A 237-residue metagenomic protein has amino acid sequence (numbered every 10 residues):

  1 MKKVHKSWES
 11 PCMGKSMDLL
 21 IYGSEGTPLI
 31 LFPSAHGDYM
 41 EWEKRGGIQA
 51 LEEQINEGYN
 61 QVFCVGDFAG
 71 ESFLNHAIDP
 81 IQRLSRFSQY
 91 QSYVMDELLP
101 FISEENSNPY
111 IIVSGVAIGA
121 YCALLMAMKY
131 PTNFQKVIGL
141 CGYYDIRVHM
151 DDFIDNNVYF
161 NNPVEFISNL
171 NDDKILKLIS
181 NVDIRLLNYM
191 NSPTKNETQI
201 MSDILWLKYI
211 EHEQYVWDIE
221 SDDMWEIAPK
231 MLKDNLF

Functional and structural regions predicted by a protein language model:
M1-F237: Non-catalytic cap/lid and distal C-terminal segments of serine-dependent acyl enzymes
